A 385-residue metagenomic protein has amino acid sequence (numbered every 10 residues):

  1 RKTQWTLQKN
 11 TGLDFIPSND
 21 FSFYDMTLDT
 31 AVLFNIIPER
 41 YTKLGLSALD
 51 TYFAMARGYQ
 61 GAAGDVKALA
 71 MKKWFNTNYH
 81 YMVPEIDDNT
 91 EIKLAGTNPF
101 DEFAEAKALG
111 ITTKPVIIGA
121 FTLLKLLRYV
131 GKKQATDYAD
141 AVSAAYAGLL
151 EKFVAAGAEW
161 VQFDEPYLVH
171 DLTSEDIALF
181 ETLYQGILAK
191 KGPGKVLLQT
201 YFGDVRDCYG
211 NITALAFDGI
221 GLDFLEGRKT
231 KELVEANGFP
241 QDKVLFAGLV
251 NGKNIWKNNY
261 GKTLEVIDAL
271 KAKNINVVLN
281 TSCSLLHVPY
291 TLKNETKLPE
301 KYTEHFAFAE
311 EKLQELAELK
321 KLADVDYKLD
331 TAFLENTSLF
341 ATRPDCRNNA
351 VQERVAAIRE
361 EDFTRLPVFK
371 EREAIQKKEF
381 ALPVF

Functional and structural regions predicted by a protein language model:
R1-F385: Domain-level signal for soluble alpha/beta catalytic cores
